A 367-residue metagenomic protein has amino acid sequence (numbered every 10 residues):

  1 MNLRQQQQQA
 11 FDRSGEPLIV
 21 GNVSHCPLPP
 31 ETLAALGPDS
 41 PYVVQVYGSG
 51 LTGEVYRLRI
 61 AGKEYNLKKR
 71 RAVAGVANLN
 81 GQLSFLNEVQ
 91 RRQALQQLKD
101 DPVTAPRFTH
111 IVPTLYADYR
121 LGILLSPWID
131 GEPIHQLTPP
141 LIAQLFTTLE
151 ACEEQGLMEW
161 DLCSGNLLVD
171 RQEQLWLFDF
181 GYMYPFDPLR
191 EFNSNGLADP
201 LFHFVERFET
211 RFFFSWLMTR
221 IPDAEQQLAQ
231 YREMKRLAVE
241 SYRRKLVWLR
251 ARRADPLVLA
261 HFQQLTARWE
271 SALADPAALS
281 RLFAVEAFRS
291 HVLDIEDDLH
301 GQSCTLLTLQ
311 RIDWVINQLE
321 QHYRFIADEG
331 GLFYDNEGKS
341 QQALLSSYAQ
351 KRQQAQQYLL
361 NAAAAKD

Functional and structural regions predicted by a protein language model:
M1-V43: Juxta-kinase regulatory segment immediately upstream of eukaryotic protein kinase catalytic domains
V44-Q45, T52-V89: ATP-binding glycine-rich loop module of kinase domains
V89, Q93-Q96, V103-I142: Conserved structural core of kinase catalytic domains
L95-K99, E132-G165, Q174-L175: Conserved kinase catalytic-core helix
W176-F180: Pre-DFG segment of protein kinase catalytic domains
Y182-L249, H261, L265, Q302-F325: C-lobe/activation-segment region of protein kinase-like
E286-D367: C-terminal non-catalytic accessory extensions
